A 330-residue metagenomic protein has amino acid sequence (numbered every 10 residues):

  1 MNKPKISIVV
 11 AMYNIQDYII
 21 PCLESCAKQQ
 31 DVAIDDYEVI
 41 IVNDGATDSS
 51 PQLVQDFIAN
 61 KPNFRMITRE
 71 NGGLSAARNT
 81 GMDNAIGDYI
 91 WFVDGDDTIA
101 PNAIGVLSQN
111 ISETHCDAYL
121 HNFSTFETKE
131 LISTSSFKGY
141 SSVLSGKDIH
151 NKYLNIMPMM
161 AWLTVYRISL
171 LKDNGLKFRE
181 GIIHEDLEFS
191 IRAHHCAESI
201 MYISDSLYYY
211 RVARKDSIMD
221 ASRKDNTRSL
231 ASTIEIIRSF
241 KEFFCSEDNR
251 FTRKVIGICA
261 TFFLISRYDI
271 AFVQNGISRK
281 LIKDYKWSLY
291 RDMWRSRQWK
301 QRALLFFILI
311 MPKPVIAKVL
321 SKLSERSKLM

Functional and structural regions predicted by a protein language model:
P4-S7, S25, E38, E188: Cell-envelope/extracellular polymer assembly enzymes that use nucleotide-activated donors
I6-Y18, C22, Q29, V42: A conserved hydrophobic helix/loop-capping motif in glycosyltransferases and polysaccharide synthases
E24-D36: Short, acidic, metal-binding catalytic loop of nucleotide-sugar glycosyltransferases
S25, N43-L53: A conserved acidic beta->alpha catalytic loop
R69-A85: Glycine-rich, basic loop-to-helix element that forms the pyrophosphate-binding segment of sugar-nucleotide handling
L74, G95-M201, Y210-T227: Donor-binding/catalytic cores of nucleotide-activated saccharide and glycerol-phosphate transferases/polymerases
I90: Short aromatic/hydrophobic "clamp" motif used to bind/position activated sugar donors
F272-M330: Membrane-interface aromatic/basic loop that binds lipid-linked glycans or pyrophosphate carriers, typified by
